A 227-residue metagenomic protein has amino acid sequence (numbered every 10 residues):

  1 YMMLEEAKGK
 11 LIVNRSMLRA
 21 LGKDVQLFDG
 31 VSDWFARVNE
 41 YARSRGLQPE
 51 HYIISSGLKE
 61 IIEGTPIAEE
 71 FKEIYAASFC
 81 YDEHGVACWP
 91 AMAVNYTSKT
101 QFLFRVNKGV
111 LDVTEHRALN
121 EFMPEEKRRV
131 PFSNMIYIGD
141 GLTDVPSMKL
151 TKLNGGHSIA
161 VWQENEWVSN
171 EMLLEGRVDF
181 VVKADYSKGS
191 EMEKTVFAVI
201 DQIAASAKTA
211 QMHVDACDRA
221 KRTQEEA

Functional and structural regions predicted by a protein language model:
Y1-G30: Metal-dependent phosphoesterase signature
G22-Y52, S56-A227: C-terminal cap/substrate-recognition subdomain and adjoining C-terminal extension of metal-dependent phosphatase-like
